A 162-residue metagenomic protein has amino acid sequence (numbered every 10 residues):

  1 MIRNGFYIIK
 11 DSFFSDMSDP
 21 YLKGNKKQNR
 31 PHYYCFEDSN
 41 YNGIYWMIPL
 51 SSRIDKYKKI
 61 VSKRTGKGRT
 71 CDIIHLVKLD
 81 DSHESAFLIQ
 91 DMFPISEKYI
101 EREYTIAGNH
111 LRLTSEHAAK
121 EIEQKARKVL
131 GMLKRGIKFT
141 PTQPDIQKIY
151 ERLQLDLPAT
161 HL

Functional and structural regions predicted by a protein language model:
M1-N29: Short N-terminal edge-element motif at the start of the domain
I2-N4, N42, E84: Sequence-level motif detector for i,i+2 pairs with an aromatic at +2
G5-Y7, Y45, F87-F93: A broad, low-specificity signal marking well-ordered, structured residues that form hydrophobic/aromatic
D11-S12, S18-D19, D38, P144 (+1 more regions): Short linear sequence elements within intrinsically disordered, low-complexity coil regions
S12, S52, E97: Residues that form or immediately flank small-molecule/cofactor binding pockets and catalytic motifs
M17-D19, I44, Y57-K58, R102: Short acidic, gly/pro-rich beta-turn/loop elements at beta-sheet edges and active-site/ligand-binding grooves
K27-N29, C35-F36, N40-D80: Compact nucleic-acid interaction/catalytic patches
V61-L162: C-terminal terminal-subdomain/extension
